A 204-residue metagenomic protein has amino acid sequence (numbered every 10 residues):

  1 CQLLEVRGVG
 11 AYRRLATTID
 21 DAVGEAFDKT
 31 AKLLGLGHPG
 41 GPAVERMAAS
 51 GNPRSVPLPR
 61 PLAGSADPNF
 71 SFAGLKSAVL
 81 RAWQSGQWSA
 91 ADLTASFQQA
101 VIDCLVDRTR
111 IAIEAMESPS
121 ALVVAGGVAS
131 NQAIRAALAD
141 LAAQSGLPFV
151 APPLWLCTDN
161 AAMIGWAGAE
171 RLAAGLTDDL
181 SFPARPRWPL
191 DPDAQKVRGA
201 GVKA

Functional and structural regions predicted by a protein language model:
C1-W88, E170, A174-P186: A short helix-loop
L3-V6, A133-R135, A161: Short glycine-/acidic-enriched loop or helix-start segments at secondary-structure transitions that form or flank
D21, S96-Q99, W155-N160: Short, conserved micro-motifs enriched in small and acidic residues
R46-L122, N131-S145, P192-A204: A contiguous, well-structured pocket-lining segment that forms one wall/lid of small-molecule binding clefts in soluble
A121-L122, A139-I164: Conserved phosphate-binding/catalytic loops in two-lobed NTP-binding clefts
G127-V128, L154: Active-site metal-binding loops of divalent metal-dependent hydrolases
P152-L190: Glycine-rich phosphate-binding/hydrolytic loop that grips phosphoryl groups
